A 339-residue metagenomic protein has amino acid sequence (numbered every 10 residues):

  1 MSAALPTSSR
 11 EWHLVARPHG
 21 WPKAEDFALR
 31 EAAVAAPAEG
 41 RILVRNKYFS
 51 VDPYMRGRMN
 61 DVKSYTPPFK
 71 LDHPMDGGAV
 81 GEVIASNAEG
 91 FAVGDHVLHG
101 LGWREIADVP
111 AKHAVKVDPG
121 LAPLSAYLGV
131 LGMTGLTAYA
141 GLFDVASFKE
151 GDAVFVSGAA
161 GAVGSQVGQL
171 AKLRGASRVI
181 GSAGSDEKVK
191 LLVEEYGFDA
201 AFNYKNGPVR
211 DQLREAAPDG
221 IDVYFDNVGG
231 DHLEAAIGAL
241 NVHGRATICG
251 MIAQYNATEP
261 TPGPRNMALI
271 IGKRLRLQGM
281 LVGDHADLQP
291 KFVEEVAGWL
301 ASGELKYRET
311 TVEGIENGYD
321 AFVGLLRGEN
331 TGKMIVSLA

Functional and structural regions predicted by a protein language model:
S2-A4, R17-K47: A short N-terminal beta-strand-loop micro-motif at the entrance of redox/enzyme domains
S2-W12, E304-T311, Y319-A339: C-terminal capping/lid region of NAD(P)-dependent oxidoreductase domains
A33-V51, M59-W103: Glycine-rich beta-strand-centered segment in the early N-terminal region that forms part of a ligand/cofactor-binding
K70, M75-E82, A92-G158: NAD(P)H dinucleotide-binding glycine-rich loop of Rossmann-like/cofactor-binding domains, especially the beta1-alpha1
S86-G90, G181-V189, K205, V209 (+2 more regions): Short glycine/proline-centered loop/turn elements that form peptide/ligand docking sites
L128-G207: Mid-domain Rossmann-like dinucleotide-binding core that forms the NAD(H)/NADP(H) cofactor-binding site
L192-V193, D231-L305, T311, A339: Glycine-rich phosphate-binding loop and adjacent beta-alpha segment of Rossmann(oid) nucleotide-cofactor-binding
P208-D219: Short amphipathic alpha-helix with an adjacent loop that forms part of the alpha/beta core around
